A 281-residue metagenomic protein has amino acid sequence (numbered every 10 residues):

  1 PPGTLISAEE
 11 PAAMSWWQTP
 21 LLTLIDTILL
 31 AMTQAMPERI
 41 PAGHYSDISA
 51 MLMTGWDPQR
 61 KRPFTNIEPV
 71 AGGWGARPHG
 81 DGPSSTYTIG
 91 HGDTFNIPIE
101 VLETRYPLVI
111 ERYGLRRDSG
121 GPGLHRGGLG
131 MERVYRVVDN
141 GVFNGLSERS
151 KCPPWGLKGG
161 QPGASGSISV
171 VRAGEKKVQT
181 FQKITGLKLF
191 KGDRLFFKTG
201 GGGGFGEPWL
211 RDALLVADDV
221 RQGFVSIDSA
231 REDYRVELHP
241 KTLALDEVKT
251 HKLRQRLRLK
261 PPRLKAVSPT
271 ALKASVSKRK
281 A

Functional and structural regions predicted by a protein language model:
P1-K278: Glycine/proline-enriched, intrinsically flexible loops and inter-domain linkers
